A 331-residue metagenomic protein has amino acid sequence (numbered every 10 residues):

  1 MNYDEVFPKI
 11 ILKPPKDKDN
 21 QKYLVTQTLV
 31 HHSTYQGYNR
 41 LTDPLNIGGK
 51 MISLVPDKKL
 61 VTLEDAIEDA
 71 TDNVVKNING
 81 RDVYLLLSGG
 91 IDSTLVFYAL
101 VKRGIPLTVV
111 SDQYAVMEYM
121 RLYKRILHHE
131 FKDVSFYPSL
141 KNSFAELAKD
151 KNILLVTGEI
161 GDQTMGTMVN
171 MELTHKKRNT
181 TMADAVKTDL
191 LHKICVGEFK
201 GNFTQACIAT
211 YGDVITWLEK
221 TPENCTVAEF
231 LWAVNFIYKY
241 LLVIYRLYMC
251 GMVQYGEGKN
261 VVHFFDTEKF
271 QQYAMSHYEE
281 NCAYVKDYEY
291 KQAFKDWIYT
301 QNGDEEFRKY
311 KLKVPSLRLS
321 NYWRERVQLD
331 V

Functional and structural regions predicted by a protein language model:
M1-D82, A99, G104, V109-V331: Nucleotide-activated chemistry modules centered on ATP-dependent adenylation/adenylyltransferase
S88: Active-site cores of enzymes that catalyze phosphoryl transfer or operate on phosphate-rich substrates
D92-S93: Catalytic nucleophile loop
V96: Catalytic domains that recognize anionic headgroups
